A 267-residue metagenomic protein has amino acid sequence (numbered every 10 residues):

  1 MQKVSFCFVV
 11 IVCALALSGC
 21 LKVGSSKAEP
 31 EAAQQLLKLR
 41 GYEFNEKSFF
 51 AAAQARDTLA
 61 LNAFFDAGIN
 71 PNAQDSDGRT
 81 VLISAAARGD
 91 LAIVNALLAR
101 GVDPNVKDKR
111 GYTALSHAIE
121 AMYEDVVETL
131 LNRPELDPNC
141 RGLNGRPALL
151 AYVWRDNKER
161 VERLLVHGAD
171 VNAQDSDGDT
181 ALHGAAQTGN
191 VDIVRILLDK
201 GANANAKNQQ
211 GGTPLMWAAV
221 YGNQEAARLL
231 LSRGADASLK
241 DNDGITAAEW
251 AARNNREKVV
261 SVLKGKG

Functional and structural regions predicted by a protein language model:
L21-V23: Bacterial signal peptide processing site
A28-D77: N-terminal segments that cap or nucleate solenoid repeat domains
A51-R56, S84-D90, H117-Y123, A151-N157 (+3 more regions): Ankyrin repeat A-helix N-terminal signature
D57-F65, D90-L98, Y123-N132, N157-L165 (+3 more regions): Ankyrin repeat structural motif
A237-G267: Leucine-rich solenoid repeat scaffolds
